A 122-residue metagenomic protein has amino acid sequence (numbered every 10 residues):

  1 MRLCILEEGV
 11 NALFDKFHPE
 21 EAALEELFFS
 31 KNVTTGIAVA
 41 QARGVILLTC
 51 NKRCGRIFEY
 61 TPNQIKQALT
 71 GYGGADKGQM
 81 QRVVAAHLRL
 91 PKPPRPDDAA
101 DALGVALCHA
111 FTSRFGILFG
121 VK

Functional and structural regions predicted by a protein language model:
M1-K122: Phosphate- and other anionic-substrate recognition elements at nucleic-acid/protein interfaces
